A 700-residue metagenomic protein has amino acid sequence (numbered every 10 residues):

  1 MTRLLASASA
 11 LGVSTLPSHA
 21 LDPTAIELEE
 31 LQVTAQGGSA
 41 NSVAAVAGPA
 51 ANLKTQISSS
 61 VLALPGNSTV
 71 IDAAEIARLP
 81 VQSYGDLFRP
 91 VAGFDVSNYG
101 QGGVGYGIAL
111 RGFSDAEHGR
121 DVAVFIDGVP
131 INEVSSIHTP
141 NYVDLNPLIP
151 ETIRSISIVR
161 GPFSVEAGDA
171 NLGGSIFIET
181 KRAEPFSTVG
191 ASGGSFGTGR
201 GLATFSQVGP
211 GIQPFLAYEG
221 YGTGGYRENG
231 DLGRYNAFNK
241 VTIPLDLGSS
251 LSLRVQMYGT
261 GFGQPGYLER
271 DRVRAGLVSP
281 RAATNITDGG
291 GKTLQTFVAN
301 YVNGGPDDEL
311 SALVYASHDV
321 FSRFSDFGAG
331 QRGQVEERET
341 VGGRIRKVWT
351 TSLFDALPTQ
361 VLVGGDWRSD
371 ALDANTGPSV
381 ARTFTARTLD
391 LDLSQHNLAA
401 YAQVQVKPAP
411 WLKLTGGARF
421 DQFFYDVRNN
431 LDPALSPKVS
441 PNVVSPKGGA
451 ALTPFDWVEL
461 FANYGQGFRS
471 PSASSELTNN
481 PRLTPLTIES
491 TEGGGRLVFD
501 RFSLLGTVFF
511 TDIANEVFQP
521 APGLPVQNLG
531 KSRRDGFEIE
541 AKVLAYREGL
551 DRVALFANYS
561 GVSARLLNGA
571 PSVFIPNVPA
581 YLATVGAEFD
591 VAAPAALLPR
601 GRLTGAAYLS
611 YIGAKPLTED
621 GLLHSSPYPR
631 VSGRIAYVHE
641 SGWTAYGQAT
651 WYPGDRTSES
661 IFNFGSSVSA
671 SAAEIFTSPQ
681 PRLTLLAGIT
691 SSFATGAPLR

Functional and structural regions predicted by a protein language model:
G48, L53-V61, P65-S68, G85-P130: Extracytoplasmic beta-strand/coil segments of soluble accessory domains associated with Gram-negative outer-membrane
P130-R160, I178-E179, R482: Short acidic/polar hinge/loop motifs at secondary-structure boundaries that mediate gating or recognition
P162-F163, G174-Q207, L216-Y218, G225-Y226 (+1 more regions): Short strand-turn segments of transmembrane beta-barrel domains in outer membranes, especially the first one or two
S195-G222, R227-P265, D288-D307, W349 (+6 more regions): Transmembrane beta-barrel wall of Gram-negative outer-membrane proteins
N300-G304, E309-S325, T453, E459-G465 (+3 more regions): Membrane-embedded beta-barrel scaffold of Gram-negative outer-membrane proteins
V348-W349, P410-L414, Q422, S503 (+4 more regions): Gram-negative outer-membrane beta-barrel transporters
T351, A356-R368, L391-D512: Structural signature of Gram-negative outer-membrane beta-barrels, strongest in the C-terminal barrel of TonB-dependent
A614-T618, Y637-R700: C-terminal beta-signal and adjacent terminal beta-strands/loops of Gram-negative outer-membrane beta-barrel proteins
